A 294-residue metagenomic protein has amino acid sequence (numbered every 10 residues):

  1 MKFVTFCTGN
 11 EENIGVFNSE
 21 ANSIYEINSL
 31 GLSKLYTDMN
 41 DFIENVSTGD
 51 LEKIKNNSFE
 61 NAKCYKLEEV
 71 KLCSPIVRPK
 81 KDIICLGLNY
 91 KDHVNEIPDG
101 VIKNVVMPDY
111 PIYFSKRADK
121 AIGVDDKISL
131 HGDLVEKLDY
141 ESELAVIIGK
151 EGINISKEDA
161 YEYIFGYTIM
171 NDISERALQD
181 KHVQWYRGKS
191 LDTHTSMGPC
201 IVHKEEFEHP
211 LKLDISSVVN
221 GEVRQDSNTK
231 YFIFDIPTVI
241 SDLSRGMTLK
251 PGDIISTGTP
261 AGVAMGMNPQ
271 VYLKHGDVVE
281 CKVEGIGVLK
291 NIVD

Functional and structural regions predicted by a protein language model:
M1-M107, E280: N-terminal non-catalytic cap/leader segment that marks the start of a structured domain
V4, C73-P75, V101-N104, S129-L138 (+3 more regions): A generic local secondary-structure boundary/capping motif
C7, C85-L86, S115, E141-E143 (+3 more regions): Short beta-strand segments
G9-N10, E52-K55, K63-L67, K71 (+3 more regions): Catalytic-pocket segment enriched in acidic/His residues
S74-I76, D82, V106, E136-L138 (+3 more regions): Residue "hotspots" at secondary-structure boundaries inside conserved domains
P79, D139-S142, A160-I164, S190-S196 (+1 more regions): Short gly/pro-enriched beta-turn/loop segments at secondary-structure junctions
I102-I122, Y140, K274-E284: Structural signature of FAD isoalloxazine-binding scaffolds in flavoprotein oxidoreductases
D119-A160, F165, M170-S174: Non-heme Fe(II) oxygenase catalytic core, chiefly the N-lobe of the double-stranded beta-helix
